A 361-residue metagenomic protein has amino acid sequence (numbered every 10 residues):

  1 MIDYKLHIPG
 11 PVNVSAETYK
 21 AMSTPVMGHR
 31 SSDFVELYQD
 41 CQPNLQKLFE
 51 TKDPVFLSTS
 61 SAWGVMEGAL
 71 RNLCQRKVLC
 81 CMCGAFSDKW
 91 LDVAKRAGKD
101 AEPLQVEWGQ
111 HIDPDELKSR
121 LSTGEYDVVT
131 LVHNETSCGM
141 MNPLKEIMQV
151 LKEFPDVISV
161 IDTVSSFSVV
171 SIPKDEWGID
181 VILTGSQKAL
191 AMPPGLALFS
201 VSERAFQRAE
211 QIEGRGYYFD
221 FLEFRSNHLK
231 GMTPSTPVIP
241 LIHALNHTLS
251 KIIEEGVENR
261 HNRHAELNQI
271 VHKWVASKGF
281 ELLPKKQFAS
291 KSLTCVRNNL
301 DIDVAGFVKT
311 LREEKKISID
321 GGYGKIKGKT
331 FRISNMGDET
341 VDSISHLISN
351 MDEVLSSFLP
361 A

Functional and structural regions predicted by a protein language model:
M1, K325, K329-A361: PLP-dependent enzyme catalytic core of the Aspartate aminotransferase-like
I2-L57: A glycine-/small-polar-enriched, mobile loop at the entrance of the PLP active site in fold-type I
N13-V14, Q187-K273: Active-site C-terminal subdomain of aminotransferase-like
D40-F49, S250-L283, T310: Conserved PLP-dependent catalytic core of the aminotransferase class-I/II
K52-L79, C83, S87-L91: Conserved beta-loop-alpha segment that forms the PLP phosphate-binding cup at the N-terminus of a helix
I112-S168: Active-site phosphate-binding strand-loop segment of PLP-dependent enzymes
D175-Q187: Conserved active-site segment immediately N-terminal to the catalytic lysine that forms the internal aldimine
E281-E314: Conserved PLP-binding catalytic core of the aspartate aminotransferase-like
